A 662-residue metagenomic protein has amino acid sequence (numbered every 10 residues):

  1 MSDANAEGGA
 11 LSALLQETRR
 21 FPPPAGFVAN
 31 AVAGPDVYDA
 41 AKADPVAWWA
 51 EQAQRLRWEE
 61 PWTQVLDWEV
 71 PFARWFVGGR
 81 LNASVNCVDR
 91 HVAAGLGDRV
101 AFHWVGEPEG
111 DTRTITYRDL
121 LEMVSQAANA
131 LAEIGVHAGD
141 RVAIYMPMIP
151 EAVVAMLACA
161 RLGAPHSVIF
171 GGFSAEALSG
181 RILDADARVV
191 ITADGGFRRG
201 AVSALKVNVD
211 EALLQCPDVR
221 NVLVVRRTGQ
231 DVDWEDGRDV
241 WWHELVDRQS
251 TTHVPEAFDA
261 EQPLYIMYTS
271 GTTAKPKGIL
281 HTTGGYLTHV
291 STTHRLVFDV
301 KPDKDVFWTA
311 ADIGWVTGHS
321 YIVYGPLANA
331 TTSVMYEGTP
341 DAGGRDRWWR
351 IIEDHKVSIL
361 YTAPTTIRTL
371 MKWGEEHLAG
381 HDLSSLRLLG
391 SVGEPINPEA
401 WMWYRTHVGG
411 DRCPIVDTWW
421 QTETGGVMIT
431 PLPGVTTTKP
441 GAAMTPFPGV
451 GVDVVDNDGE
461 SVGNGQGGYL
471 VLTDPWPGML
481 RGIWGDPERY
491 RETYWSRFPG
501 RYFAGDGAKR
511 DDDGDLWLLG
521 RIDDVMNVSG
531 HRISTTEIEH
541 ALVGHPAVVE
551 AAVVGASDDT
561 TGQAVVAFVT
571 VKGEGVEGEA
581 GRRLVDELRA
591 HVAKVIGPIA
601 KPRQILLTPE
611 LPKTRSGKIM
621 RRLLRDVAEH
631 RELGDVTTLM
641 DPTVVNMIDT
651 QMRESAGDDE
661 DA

Functional and structural regions predicted by a protein language model:
A40, S84-V85, D98, F102-L157 (+3 more regions): Conserved AMP-binding/adenylate-forming core of the ANL superfamily
D98-V100, V222-V224, E235-Y268, K275 (+2 more regions): Conserved pre-ATP/AMP-binding loop-to-beta segment of ANL
V124-S125, D247, I279-V300: Conserved structural elements of the adenylate-forming
L157, R161-E244, H355, A363-P364: Structural core segment of the AMP-binding/adenylate-forming
I169-D194, V209, E353, L360 (+8 more regions): AMP-binding/adenylate-forming catalytic core of the ANL superfamily
L287-V306, V316-S358, W373-E375: Conserved AMP-binding/adenylation subdomain of ANL enzymes
Y324, S358-T362, M371-T438, G451: Gly/Ser/Thr-rich phosphate-binding loop
T445-G449, E460-Y494, I533, E632-L633: Conserved ATP/PPi-binding loop(s) of AMP-dependent carboxylate-activating enzymes
